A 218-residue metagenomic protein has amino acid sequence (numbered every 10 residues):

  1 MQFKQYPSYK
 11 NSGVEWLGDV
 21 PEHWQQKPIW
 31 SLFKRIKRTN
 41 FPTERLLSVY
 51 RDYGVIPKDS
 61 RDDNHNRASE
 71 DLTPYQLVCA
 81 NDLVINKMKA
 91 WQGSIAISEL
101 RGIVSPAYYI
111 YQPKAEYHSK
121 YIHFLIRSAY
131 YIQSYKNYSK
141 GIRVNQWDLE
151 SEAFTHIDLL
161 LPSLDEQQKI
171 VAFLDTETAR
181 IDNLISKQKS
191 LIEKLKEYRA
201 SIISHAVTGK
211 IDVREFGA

Functional and structural regions predicted by a protein language model:
M1-V20, S186-A218: Short amphipathic coiled-coil heptad-repeat segments
S8-F41, H156, L164, Q168: Non-catalytic DNA-recognition/assembly elements of restriction-modification systems
Y9, W30-E70: DNA target-recognition patches
Y9-S12, M88, G102-Y109, I142-Q168: A short glycine-rich beta-alpha junction/loop motif
P21-I29, I122, D158-K196: Amphipathic alpha-helical segments
P42-R51, L77, I95-P106, P113-E116: Short, surface-exposed loop/turn microsegments at beta-strand edges and helix-strand junctions
C79-D82: Structural motif
K89-G93: Short, charged beta-turn/beta-strand-edge "cap" motif at the junction between a beta-strand and an adjacent loop
